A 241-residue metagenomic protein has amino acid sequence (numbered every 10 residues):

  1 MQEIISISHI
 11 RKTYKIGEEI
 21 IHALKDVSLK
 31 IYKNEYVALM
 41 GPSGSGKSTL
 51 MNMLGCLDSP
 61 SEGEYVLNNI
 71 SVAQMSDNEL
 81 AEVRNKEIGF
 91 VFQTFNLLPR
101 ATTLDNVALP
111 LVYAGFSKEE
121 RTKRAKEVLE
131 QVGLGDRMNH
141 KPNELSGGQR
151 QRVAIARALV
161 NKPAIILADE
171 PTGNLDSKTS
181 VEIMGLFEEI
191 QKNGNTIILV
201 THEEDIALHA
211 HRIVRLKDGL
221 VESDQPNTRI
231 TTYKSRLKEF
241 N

Functional and structural regions predicted by a protein language model:
Q2-L216: ABC family nucleotide-binding domain
L220-N241: Conserved beta-strand-loop-alpha-helix hinge in the C-terminal portion of ABC ATPase nucleotide-binding domains
